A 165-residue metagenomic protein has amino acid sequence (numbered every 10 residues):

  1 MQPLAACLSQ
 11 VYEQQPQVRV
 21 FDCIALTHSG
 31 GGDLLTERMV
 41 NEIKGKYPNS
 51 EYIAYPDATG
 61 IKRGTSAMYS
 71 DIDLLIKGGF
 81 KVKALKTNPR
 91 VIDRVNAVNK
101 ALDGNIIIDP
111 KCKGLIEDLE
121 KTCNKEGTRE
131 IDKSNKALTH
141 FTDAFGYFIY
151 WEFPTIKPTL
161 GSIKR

Functional and structural regions predicted by a protein language model:
M1-Y12: Gly/Thr-rich phosphate-binding beta-strand-loop-beta motif of the actin/hexokinase/Hsp70
Q2, L35, D71, H140-A144: Catalytic-loop motifs flanking and including active-site residues across diverse enzymes
A5, G64, Y150: Active-site-proximal flexible loops/turns
A6, A54-P56, A144: Short, conserved catalytic/metal-binding motifs centered on acidic residues
Q10, C123, F148-E152: Generic structural signal for hydrophobic core residues of well-folded globular domains
Q15-D132, T155, I163-R165: Mg2+-dependent endonuclease catalytic cores in nucleic-acid-processing enzymes, primarily RNase H-like
K133-K157, K164: Acidic, Mg2+-coordinating catalytic module of metal-dependent nucleases/exonucleases that use a two-metal-ion mechanism
